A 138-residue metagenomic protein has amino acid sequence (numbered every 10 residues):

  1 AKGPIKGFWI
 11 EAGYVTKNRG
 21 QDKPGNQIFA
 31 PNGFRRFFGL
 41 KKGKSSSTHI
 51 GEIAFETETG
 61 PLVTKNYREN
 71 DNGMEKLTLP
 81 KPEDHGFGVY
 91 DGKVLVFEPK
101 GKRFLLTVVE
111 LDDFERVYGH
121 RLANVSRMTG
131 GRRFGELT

Functional and structural regions predicted by a protein language model:
A1-T138: Intrinsically disordered, charged low-complexity linkers and terminal tails that flank or connect structured domains
